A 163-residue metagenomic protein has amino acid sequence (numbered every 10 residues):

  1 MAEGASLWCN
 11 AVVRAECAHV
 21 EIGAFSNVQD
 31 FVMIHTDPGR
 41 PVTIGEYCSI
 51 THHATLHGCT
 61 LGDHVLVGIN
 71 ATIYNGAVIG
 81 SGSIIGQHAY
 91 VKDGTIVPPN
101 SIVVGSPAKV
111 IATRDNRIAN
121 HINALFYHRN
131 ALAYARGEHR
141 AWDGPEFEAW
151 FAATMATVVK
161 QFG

Functional and structural regions predicted by a protein language model:
M1-T36: A positional/architectural concept
E16, D30-F31, T36-I44, T51-G163: Glycine-rich hexapeptide-repeat left-handed beta-helix
